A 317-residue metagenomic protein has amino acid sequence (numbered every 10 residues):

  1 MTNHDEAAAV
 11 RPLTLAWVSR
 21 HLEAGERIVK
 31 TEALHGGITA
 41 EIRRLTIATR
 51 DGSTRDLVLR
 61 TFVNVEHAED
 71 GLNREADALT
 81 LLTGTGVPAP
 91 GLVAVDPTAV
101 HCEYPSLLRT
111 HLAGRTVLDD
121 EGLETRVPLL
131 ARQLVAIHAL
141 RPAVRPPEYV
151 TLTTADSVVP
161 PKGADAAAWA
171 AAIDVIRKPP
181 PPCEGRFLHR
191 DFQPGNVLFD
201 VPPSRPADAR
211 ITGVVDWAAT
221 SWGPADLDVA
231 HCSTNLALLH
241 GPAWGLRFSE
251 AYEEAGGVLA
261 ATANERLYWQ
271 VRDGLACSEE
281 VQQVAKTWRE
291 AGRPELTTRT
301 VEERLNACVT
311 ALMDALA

Functional and structural regions predicted by a protein language model:
T2-H4, A243, E254, C277-A317: ATP/Mg2+ or Mg2+-diphosphate-binding catalytic cores that bind nucleotide phosphates or diphosphates via glycine-rich
A9-G25, A136-R190, P194-A209, G257-A261 (+1 more regions): An alpha-helical support segment within catalytic cores of ATP-dependent transferases
G25-E32: Conserved N-terminal boundary motif of the eukaryotic protein kinase catalytic domain
E32-V150, A167, P182: ATP-binding pocket architecture of kinase catalytic cores
H35-I47, T54, V58, L92 (+1 more regions): Active-site acidic catalytic loop and adjacent metal/ATP-binding pocket of ATP-dependent phosphoryl transfer enzymes
E75-A76, T125-R126, P206, A230-C232 (+1 more regions): Glycine-rich, phosphate-binding/catalytic loops in enzymes
D226-V258, R272-A291: Active-site activation/catalytic loop segments of kinase-like enzymes and analogous catalytic loops in related
